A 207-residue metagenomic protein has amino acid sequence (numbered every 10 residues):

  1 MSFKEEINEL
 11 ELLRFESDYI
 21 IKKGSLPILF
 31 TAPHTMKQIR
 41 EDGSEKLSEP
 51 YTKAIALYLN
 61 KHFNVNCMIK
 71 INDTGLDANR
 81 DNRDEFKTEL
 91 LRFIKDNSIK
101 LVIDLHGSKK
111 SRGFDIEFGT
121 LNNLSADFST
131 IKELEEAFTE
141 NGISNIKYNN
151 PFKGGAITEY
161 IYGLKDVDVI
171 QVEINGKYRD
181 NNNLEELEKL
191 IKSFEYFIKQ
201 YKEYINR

Functional and structural regions predicted by a protein language model:
M1-R207: N-terminal catalytic or cofactor-binding beta/alpha core of small enzyme domains
